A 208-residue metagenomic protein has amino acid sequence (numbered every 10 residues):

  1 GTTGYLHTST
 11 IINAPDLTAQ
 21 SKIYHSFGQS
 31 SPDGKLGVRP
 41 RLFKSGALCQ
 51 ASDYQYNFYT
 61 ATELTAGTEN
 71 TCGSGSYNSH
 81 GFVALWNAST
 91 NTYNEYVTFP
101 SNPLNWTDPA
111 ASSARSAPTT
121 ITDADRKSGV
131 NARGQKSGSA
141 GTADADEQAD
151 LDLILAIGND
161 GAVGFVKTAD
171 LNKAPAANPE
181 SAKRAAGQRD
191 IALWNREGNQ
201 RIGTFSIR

Functional and structural regions predicted by a protein language model:
G1-A149, I157-N159, S181-G187, W194-R208: Post-signal peptide N-terminal regions of Sec-secreted extracellular proteins
G164-F165: Structural recognition of beta-strand segments within beta-rich domains
T168-N178: Short active-site loop/helix that positions an aromatic residue
